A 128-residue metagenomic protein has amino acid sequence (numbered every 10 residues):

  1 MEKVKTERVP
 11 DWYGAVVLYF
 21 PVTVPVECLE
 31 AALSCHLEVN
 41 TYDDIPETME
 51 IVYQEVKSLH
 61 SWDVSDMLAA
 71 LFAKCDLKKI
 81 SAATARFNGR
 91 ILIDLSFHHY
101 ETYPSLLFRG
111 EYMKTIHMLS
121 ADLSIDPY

Functional and structural regions predicted by a protein language model:
M1-P127: Acidic (Asp/Glu-rich) sequence patches and key acidic residues that form negatively charged surfaces used
